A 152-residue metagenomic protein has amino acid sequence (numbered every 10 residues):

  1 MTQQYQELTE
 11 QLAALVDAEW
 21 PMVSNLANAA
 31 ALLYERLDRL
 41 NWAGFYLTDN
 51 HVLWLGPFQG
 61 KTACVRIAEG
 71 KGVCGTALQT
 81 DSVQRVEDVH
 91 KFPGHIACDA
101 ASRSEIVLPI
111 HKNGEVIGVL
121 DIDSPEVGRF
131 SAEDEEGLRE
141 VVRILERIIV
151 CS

Functional and structural regions predicted by a protein language model:
M1-P57, T62, E140, I144-S152: Intrinsically disordered, low-complexity terminal regulatory regions
Q3, A68, G72, A101 (+2 more regions): Residues at secondary-structure transition points
L37, C98-S102: Short loop/turn motifs at secondary-structure junctions and domain boundaries
W42, V107, V119: Short hydrophobic/aromatic beta-strand element in the GNAT-like acyltransferase core that lines or flanks the acyl-donor
T48-C98: Regulatory sensory and allosteric helical modules in signal-transduction proteins and certain transcription factors
S104-H111: A short, aliphatic-rich beta-strand micro-motif
H111-S124: Sensory-domain boundary capping and coupling elements
D123-V141, I148-S152: Regulatory loop-to-helix N-cap segments in sensory/regulatory domains that couple ligand/signal detection
